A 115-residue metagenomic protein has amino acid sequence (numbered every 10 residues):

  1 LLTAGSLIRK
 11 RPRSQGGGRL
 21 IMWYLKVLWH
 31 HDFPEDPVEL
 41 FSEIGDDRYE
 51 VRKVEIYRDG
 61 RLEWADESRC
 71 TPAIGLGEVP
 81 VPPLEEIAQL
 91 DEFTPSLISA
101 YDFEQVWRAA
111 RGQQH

Functional and structural regions predicted by a protein language model:
L1-L20: N-terminal amphipathic/basic-hydrophobic helices that include classical n-h-c signal peptides and signal-anchor
K10-P12, L28, E55: Residue-level detector of intrinsically disordered/flexible regions characterized by low predicted structural confidence
S14-Q15, H30, E43, R108: Short amphipathic alpha-helical "recognition" segments used for binding
G16-D36: Short, extreme N-terminal segment that most often corresponds to the first beta-strand
D32-L62: Short, flexible N-terminal segments of the mature chain
P37, A65, P72, A110-H115: Amphipathic alpha-helical interaction segments
K53-T94: Short, intrinsically disordered low-complexity segments
V79-H115: Short, compact, well-ordered microdomains
